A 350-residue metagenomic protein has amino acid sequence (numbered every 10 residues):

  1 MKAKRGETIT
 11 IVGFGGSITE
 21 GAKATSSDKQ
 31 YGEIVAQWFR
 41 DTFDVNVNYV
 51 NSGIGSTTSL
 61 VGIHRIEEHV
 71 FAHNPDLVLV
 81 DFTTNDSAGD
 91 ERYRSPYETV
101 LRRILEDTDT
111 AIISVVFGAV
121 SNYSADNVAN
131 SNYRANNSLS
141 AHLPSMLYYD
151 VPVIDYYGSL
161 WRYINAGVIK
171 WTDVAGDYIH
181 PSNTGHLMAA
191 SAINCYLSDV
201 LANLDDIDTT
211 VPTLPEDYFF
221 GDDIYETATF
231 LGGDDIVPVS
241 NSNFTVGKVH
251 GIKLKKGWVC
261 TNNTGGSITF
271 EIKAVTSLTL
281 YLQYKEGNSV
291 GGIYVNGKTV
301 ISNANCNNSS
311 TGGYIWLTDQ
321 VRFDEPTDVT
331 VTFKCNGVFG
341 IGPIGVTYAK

Functional and structural regions predicted by a protein language model:
M1, G32-E33, S59-A72, R92-R103 (+1 more regions): Alpha-helical scaffolding within the catalytic cores of extracellular/periplasmic polymer-degrading hydrolases
M1-G55, R65-N74, A274-L282, G287-G292 (+1 more regions): Serine-esterase "nucleophile elbow" of acetyl-processing enzymes
T10-F14, T19, N48-G53, L77-F82 (+3 more regions): Structural recognition of the beta-strand scaffold that forms the well-ordered cores of secreted hydrolase catalytic
S17, N51-G62, H73, L77-A88 (+2 more regions): Cell-envelope and extracellular/periplasmic
A22-K23, S59-L60, D86-Y97, N122-N127 (+1 more regions): Extracytoplasmic/secreted cell-surface and envelope-processing proteins
D81, N85, L101-L139: Active-site segments of SGNH/GDSL-like serine hydrolases that catalyze O-acetyl group transfer/hydrolysis on lipids
Y123-I224: Catalytic His-Asp segment of secreted/periplasmic serine-dependent ester chemistry enzymes
L187-K350: Conserved catalytic region of serine esterases and O-acyltransferases that act on ester linkages in lipids
